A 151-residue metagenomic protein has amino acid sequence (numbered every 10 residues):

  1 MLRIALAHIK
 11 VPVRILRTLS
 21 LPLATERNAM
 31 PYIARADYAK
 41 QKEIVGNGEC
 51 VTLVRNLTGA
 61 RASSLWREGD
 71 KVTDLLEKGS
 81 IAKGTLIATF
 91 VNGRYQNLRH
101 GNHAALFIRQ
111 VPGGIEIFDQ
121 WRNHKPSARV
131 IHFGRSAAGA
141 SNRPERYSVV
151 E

Functional and structural regions predicted by a protein language model:
R3-A29: Short, Lys/Arg-enriched N-terminal segments with co-localized hydrophobic residues within the first ~10-30 amino acids
L6, K10-V11, R17, A104 (+3 more regions): Intrinsic disorder/low-complexity detector
A29-R99: Secreted/periplasmic proteins that engage bacterial cell-wall peptidoglycan
Y32-K40, I108-E151: Aromatic- and glycine-rich peptidoglycan recognition patches
G101-R109: Short beta-strand-centered aromatic/proline hotspots
